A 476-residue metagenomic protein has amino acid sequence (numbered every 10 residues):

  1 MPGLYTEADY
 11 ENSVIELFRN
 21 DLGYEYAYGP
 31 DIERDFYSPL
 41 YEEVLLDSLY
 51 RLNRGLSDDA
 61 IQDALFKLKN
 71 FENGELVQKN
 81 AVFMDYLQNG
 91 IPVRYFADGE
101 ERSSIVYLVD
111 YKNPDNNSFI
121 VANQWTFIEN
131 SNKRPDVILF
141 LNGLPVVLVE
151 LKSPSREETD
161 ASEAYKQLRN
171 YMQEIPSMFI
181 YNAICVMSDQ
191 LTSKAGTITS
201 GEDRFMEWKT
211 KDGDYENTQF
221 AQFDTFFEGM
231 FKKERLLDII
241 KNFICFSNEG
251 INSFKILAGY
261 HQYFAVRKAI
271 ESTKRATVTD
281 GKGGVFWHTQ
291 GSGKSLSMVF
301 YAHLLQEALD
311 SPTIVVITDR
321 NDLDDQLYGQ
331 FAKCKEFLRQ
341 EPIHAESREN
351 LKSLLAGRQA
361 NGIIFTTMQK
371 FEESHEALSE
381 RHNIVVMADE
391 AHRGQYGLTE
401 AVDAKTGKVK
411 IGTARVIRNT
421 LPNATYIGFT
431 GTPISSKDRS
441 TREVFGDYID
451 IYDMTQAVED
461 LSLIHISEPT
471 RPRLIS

Functional and structural regions predicted by a protein language model:
P2-T313, D322-L338, Q359-I363, R381-N383 (+1 more regions): ATP-dependent helicase/translocase motor core
R156, L323, K370, R393-Y396 (+1 more regions): Residues immediately C-terminal
M187, I364-T366, M387, T425-T430: Structural recognition of the conserved hydrophobic beta-strand(s) that form the central parallel beta-sheet of P-loop
I343-N350, M368-K370: Conserved helicase motor
R348-I364: Conserved motor-coupling elements within RecA-like helicase/translocase cores
N361-A388, G394-T413: Conserved RecA-like ASCE ATPase "motif II neighborhood" in helicase/translocase motors
E400-L463: Post-DEXD/H (motif II) to motif III coupling segment of the RecA-like Helicase ATP-binding lobe
H465-S476: Single conserved hydrophobic/aromatic residue that forms the stacking wall/gate of nucleotide- or nucleobase-binding
